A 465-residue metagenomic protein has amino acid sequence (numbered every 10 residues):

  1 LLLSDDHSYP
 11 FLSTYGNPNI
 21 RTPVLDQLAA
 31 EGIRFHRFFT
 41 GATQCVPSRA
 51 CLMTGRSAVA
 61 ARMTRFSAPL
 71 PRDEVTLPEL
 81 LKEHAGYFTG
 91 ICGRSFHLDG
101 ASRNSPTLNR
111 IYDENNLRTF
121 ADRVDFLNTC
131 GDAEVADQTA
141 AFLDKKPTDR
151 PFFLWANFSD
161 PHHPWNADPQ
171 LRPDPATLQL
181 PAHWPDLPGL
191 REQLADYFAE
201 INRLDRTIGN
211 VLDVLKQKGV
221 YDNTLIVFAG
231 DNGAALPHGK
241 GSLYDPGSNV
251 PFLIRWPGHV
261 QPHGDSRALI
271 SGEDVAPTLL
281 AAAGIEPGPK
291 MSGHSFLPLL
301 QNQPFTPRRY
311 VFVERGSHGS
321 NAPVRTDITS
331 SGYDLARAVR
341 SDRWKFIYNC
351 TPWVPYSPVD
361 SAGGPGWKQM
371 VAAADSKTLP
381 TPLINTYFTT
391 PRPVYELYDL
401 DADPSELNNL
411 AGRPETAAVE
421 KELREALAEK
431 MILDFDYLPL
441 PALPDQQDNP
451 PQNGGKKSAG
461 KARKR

Functional and structural regions predicted by a protein language model:
L1-E396, P404-A426, L438-P439, L443 (+1 more regions): Formylglycine-dependent sulfatase
I432-F435: Short arginine-rich
